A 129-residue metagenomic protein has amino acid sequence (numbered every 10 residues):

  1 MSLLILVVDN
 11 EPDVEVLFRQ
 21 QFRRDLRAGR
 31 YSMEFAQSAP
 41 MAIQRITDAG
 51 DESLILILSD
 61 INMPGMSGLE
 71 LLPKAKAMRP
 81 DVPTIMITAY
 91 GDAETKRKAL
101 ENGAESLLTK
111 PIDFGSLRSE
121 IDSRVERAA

Functional and structural regions predicted by a protein language model:
N10, K110: A Lys-centered signature of the CheY-like receiver
P12-E34: Two-component/phosphorelay signaling modules centered on CheY-like receiver
R19, F35-L56, A77: Acidic, metal-coordinating helix/loop segments flanking the phosphotransfer/catalytic sites of two-component signaling
L58-D60: Active-site T/S-Asp motif of two-component receiver
M63: Receiver (REC) domain active-site loop signature in two-component systems and cognate sites in sensor histidine kinases
E70, A77, G91-S106, S119: Alpha4 helix (beta4-alpha4-beta5 surface) of REC/receiver domains from two-component response regulators
D113: Receiver (REC) domain switch/active-site region of two-component response regulators
